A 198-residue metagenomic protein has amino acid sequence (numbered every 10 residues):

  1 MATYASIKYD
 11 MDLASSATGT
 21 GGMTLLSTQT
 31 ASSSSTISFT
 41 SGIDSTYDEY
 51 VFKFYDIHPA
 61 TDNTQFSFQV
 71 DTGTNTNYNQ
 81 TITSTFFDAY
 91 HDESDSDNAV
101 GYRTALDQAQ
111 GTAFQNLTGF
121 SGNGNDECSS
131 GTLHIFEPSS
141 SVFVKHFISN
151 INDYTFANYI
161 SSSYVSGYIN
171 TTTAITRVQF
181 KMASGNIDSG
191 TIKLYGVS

Functional and structural regions predicted by a protein language model:
A2-S198: Surface-exposed molecular-recognition determinants
